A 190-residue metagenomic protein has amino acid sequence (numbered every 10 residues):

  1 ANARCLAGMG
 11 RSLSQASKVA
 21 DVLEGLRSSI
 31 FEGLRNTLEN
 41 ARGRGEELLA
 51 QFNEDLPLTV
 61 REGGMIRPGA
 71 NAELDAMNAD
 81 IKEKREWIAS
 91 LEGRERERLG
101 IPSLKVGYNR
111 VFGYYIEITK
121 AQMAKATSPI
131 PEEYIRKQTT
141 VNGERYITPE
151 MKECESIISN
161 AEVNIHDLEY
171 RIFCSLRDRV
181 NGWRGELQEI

Functional and structural regions predicted by a protein language model:
A1-I190: Alpha-helical coupling/stalk and coiled-coil linker elements that connect catalytic or binding modules and transmit
